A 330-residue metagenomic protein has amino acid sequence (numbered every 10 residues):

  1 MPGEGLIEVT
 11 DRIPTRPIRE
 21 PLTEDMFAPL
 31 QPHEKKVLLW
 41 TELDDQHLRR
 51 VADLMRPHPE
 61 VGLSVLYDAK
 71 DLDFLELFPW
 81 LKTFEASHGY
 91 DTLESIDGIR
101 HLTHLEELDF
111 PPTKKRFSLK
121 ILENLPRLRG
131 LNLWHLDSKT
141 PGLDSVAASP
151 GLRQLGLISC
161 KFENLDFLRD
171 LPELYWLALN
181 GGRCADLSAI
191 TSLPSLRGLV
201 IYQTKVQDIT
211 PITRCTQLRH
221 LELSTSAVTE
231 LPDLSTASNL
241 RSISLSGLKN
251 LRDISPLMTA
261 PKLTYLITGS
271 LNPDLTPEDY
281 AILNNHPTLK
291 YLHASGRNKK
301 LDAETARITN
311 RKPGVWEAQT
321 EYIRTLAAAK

Functional and structural regions predicted by a protein language model:
P2-K330: Concave beta-strand-loop units of leucine-rich repeat
